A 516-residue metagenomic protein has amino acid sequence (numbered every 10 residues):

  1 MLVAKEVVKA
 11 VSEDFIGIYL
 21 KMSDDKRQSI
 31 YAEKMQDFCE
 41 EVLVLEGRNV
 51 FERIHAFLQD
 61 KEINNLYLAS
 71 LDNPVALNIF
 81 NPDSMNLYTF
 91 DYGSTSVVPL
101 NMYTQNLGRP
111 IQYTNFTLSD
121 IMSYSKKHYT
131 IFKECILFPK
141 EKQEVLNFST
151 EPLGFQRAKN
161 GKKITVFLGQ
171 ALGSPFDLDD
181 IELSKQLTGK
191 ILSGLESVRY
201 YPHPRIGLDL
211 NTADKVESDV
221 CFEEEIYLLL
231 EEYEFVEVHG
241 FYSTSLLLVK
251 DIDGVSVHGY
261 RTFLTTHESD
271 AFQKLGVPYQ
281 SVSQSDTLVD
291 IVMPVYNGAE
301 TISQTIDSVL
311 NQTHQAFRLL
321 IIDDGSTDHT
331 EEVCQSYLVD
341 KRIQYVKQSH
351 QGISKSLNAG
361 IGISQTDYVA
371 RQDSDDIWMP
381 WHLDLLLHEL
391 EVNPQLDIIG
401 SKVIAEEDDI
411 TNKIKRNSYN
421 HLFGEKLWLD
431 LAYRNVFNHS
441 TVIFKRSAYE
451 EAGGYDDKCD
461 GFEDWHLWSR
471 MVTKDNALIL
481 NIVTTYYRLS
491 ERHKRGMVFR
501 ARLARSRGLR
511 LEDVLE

Functional and structural regions predicted by a protein language model:
M1-Q112, S245-L246: Active-site and donor-binding regions of nucleotide-sugar-utilizing enzymes
Y19-M22, A69-D72, T89-T95, I164-G173 (+3 more regions): Short loop/turn segments at strand-loop or loop-helix junctions that form parts of catalytic or ligand-binding pockets
G47-I54, P204-D253, A271-F272: Donor nucleotide-activated moiety binding/catalytic core segment of transferases that use nucleotide-activated donors
S70-P74, Y242-L246, V442, G461-H466: Conserved glycosyltransferase catalytic-site signature
F90-G169: A nucleotide-sugar donor-handling region in carbohydrate enzymes
G161-P202, I206: Conserved catalytic-core segment of nucleotide-activated headgroup transferases in glycan assembly
S245-S283: Catalytic binding pocket for nucleotide-activated donors in carbohydrate/polymer assembly enzymes
D286-L503: Nucleotide-sugar donor-binding/catalytic module of glycosyltransferases that assemble extracellular/cell-envelope
